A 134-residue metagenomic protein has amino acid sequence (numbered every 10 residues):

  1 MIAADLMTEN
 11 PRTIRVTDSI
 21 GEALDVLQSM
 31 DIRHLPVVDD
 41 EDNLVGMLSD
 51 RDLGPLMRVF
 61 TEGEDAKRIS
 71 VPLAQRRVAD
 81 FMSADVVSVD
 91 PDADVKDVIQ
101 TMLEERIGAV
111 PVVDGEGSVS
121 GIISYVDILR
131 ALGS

Functional and structural regions predicted by a protein language model:
M1-N10, S49-V87, I99-L103, S124-S134: Tandem CBS (Bateman) regulatory domains
I14-D31, V37-E41, A79-M82, S88-R106 (+2 more regions): The conserved cystathionine-beta-synthase
E22-E64: Acidic (E/D-rich), amphipathic helical modules within compact regulatory domains
L44-M47, V95, V119-I122: Glycine-rich acetyl-CoA-binding "A-motif" of GNAT/NAT acetyltransferases
V112-V113, S118-S124: Terminal recognition/anchoring or ligand-binding modules at protein termini
